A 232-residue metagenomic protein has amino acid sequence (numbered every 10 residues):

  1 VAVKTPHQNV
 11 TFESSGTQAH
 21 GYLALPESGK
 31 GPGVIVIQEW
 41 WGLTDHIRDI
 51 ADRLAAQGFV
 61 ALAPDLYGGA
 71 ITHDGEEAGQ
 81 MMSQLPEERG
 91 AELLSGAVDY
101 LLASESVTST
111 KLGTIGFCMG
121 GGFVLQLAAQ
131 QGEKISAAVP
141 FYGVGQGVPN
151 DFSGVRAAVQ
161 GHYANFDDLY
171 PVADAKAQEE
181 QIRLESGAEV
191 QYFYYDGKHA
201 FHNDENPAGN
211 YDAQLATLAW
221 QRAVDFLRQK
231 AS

Functional and structural regions predicted by a protein language model:
V1, H7-V107, H202-E205: Serine-hydrolase catalytic machinery in alpha/beta-hydrolase-like enzymes
S106-F117: Alpha/beta-hydrolase fold nucleophile elbow
G116-G120, V124: Gly/Ala-rich beta-loop-alpha elbow adjacent to hydrolase catalytic centers
Q126-S136: Conserved hydrolase catalytic core segment
K134-V144: A conserved short beta-strand
V155, G161-Y163: Short beta-strand/loop motif that positions the catalytic acidic residue of the alpha/beta-hydrolase fold
L169-D174: Conserved alpha/beta-hydrolase "acid-adjacent" motif
E185-S232: C-terminal catalytic histidine-bearing segment of alpha/beta-hydrolase fold enzymes
